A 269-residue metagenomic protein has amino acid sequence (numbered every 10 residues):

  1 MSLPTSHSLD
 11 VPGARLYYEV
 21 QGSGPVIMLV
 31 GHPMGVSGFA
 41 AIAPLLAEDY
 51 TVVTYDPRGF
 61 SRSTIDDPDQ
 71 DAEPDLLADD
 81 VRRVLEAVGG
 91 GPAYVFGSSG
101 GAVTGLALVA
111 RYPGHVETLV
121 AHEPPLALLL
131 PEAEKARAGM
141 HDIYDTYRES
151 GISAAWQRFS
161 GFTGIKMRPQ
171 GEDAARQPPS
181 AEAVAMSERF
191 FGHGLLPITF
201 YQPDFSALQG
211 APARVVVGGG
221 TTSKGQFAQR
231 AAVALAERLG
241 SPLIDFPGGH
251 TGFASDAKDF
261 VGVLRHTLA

Functional and structural regions predicted by a protein language model:
S2, H7-I65: Conserved HGGG/HGGXW glycine-rich cap/lid loop of the alpha/beta-hydrolase fold
E48, Y112-H115, A211, L239: Short, structured coil segments at secondary-structure junctions
V53, P57-A93, L235: Active-site loop/oxyanion-hole signature of alpha/beta-hydrolase fold enzymes
D56-F60, P125, P247-G249: Short beta-to-alpha linker loops that shape the active-site pocket of alpha/beta-hydrolase fold enzymes
A78, R82, W156, A257-R265: Short, amphipathic alpha-helical "lid/cap" segments that border enzyme active or binding sites
G91-L130: Conserved hydrolase catalytic core segment
K135-D142, T146-A234, R238-P242: Alpha/beta-hydrolase
L239-A269: Catalytic active-site module of serine/aspartate enzymes centered on a nucleophile-bearing elbow/loop
